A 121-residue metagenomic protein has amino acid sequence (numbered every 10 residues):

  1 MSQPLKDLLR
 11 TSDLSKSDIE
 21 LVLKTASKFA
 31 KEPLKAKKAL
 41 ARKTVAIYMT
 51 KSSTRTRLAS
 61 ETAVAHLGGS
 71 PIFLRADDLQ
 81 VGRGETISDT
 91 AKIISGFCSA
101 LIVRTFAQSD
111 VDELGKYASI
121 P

Functional and structural regions predicted by a protein language model:
M1-L58, T62: Positively charged, low-complexity intrinsically disordered leader regions
K38-P121: Phosphate/diphosphate ligand-binding glycine-rich loop within oxidoreductases
